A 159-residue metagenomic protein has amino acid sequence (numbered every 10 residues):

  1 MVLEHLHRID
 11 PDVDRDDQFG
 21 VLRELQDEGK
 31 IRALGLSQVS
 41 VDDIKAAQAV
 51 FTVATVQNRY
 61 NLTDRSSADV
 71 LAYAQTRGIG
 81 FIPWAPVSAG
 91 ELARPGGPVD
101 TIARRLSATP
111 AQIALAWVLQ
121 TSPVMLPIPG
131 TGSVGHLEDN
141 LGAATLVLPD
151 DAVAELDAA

Functional and structural regions predicted by a protein language model:
L3-E4, G35: Acidic/hydrophobic-patterned starts of short beta strands in beta-sheet-rich repeat architectures
I9-A159: Beta/alpha (TIM)-barrel catalytic core signal, keyed to glycine-rich beta->alpha loops juxtaposed to Asp/Glu that bind
